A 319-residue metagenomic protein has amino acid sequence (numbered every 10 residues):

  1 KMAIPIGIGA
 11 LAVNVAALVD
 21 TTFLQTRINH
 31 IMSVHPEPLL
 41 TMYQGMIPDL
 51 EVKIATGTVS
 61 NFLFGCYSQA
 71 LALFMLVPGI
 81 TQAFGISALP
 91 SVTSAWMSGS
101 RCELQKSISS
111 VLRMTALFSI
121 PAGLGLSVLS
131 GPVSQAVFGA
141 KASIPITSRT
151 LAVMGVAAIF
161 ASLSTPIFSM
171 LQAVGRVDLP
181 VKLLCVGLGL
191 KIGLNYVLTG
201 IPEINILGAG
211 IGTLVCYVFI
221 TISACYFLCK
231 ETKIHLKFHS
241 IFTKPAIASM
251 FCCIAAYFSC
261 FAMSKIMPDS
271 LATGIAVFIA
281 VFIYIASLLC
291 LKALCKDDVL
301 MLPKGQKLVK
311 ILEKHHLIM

Functional and structural regions predicted by a protein language model:
P5, E37-T56, S60-T81, L112-L117: Alpha-helical transmembrane segments of polytopic membrane transporters and translocases
A70, T81-I108, F168: Helix-loop junctions and terminal segments of transmembrane helices in multi-pass membrane transport/translocation
S107-V128, A136, I206-T232, A246: Short alpha-helical transmembrane segments in multi-pass integral membrane proteins
S109, S127-A158: Interfacial segments at transmembrane-helix termini and the short loops linking adjacent helices
V156-V186: Membrane-interface junctions at transmembrane-helix termini in multi-pass inner-membrane proteins
S164-G175, C225-I241, L294: Alpha-helical transmembrane segments
D178, C185-I222, L236, I254 (+2 more regions): Membrane-interface helix-loop junctions in multi-pass transport and translocation proteins
Y257-M319: Membrane-proximal transmembrane or re-entrant/amphipathic helices at the cytosolic face
